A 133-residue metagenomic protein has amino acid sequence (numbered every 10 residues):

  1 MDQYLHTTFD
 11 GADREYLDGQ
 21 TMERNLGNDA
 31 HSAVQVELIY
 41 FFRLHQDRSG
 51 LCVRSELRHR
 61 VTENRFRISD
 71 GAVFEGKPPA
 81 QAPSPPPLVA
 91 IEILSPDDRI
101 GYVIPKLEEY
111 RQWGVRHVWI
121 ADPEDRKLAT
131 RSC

Functional and structural regions predicted by a protein language model:
M1-C133: Gly/Pro/Ser/Thr-rich low-complexity, intrinsically disordered segments predominantly at protein N-termini
